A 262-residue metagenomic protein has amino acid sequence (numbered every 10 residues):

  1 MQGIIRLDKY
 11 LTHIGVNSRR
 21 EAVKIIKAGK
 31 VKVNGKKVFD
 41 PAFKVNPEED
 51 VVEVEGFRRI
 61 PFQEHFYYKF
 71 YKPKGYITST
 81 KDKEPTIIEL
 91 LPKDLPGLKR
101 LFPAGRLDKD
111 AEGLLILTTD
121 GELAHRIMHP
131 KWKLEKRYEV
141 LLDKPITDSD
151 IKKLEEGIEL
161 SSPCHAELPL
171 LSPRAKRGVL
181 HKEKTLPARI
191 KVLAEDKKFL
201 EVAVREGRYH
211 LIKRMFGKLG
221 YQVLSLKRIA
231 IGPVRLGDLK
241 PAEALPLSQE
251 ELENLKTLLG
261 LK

Functional and structural regions predicted by a protein language model:
Q2-H165, A175-K262: Basic, flexible Lys/Arg- and Gly-enriched helix-loop patches that mediate nucleic-acid binding at interfaces with rRNA
